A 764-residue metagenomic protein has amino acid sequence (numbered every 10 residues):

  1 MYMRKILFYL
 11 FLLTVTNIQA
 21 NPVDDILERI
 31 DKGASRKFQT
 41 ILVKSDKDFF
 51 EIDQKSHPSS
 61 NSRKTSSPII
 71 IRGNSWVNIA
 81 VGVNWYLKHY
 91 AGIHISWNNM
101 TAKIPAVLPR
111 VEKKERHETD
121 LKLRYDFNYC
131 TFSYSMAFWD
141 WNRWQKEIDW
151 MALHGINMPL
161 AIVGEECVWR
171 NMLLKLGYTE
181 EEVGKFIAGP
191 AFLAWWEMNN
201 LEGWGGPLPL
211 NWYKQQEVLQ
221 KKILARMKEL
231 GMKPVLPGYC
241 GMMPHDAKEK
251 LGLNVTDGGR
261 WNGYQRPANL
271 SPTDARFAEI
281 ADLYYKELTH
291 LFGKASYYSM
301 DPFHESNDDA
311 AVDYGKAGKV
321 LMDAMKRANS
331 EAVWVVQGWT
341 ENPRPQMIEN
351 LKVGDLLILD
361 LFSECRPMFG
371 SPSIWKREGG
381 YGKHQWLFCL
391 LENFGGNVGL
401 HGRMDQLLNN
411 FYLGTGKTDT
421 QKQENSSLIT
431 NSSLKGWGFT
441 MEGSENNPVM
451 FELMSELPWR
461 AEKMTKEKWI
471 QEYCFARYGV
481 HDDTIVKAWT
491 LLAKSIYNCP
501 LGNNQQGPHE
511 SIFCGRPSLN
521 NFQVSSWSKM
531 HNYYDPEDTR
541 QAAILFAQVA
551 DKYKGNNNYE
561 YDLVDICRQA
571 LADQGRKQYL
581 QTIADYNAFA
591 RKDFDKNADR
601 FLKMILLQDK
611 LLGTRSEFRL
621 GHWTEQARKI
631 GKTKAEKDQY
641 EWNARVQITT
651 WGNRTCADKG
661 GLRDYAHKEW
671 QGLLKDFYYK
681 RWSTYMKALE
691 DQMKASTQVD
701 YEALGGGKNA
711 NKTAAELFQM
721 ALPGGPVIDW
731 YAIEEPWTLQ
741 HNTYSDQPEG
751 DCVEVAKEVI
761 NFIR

Functional and structural regions predicted by a protein language model:
M1-M3: N-terminal secretory signal peptides that target proteins for export/translocation
K5-V15: Sec-dependent N-terminal signal peptides
Q19-R124: Contiguous, structured surface segment used for ligand recognition
S67-G73, S133-A137, L210-N211: Second-shell loop/turn segments in exported
V81, L121-G164: N-terminal structural segment of carbohydrate-active enzymes
H94, N98-L108, F127-T131, A152 (+10 more regions): Catalytic-core regions of glycoside hydrolase
K529-K554, Y559, V564-N587: C-terminal substrate/ligand-recognition segments
R568, R576-I583, F589-R764: C-terminal amphipathic alpha-helical interaction region
